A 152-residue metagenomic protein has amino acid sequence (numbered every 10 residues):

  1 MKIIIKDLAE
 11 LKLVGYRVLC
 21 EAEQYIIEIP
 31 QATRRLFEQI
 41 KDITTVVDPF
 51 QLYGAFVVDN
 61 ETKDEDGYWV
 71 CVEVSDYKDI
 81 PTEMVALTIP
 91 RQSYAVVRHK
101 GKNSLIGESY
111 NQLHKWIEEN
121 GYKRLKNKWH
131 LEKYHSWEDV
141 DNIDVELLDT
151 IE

Functional and structural regions predicted by a protein language model:
M1-E152: A solvent-exposed interaction/effector surface
